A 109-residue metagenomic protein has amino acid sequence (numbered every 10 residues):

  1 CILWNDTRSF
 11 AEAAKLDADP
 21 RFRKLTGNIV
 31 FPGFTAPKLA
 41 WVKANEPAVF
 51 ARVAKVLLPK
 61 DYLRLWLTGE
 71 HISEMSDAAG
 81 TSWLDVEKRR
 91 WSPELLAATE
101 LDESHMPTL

Functional and structural regions predicted by a protein language model:
C1-L109: Glycine-rich phosphate-binding/catalytic subdomain of phosphoryl-transfer and nucleotide/sugar-phosphate-processing
